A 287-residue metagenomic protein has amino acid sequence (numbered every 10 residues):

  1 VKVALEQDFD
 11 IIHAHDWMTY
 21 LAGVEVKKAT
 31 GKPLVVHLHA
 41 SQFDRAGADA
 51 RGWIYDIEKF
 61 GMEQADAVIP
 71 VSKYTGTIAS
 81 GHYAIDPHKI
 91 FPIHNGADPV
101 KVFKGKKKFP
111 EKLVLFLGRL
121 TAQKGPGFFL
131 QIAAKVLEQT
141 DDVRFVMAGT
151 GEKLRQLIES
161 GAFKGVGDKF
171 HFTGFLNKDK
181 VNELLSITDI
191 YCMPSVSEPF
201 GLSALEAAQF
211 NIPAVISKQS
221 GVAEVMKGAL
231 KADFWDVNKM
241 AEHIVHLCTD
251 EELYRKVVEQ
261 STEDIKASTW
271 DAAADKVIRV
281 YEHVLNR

Functional and structural regions predicted by a protein language model:
K32-V35, F43-F60, P99: Nucleotide-sugar donor phosphate/pyrophosphate-binding loop at the beta->alpha transition of glycosyltransferases
Y74, G96: Carbohydrate-associated surface elements
K112, F116-K135, E152-R155: A conserved mid-protein helix/loop that constitutes part of the nucleotide-sugar donor-binding site
I158-L176: Nucleotide-activated donor-binding/catalytic signature segment of Leloir-type glycosyltransferases, i.e., the conserved
F175-L176, E183-T188: Short alpha-helical donor nucleotide-sugar binding micro-motif in glycosyltransferases
V196: Aromatic "clamp/platform" in nucleotide-sugar-dependent glycosyltransferases that forms part of the donor/acceptor
P213-I216: Short hydrophobic beta-strand element within catalytic cores of glycosyltransferases and related nucleotide-activated
A229-N238, H246-E251: Conserved acidic donor-binding segment of nucleotide-sugar-dependent glycosyltransferases
